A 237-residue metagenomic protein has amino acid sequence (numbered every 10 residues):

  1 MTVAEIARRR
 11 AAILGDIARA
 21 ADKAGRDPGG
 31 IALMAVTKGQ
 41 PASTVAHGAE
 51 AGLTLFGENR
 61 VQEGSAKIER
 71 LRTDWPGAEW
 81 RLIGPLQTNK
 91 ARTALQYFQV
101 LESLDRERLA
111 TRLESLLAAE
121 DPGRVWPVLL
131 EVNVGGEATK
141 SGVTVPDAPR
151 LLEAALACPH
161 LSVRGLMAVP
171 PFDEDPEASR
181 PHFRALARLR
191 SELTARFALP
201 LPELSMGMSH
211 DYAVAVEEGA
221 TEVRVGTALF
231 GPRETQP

Functional and structural regions predicted by a protein language model:
M1-H210, V216-E218, F230-P232: Conserved alpha/beta-domain cores
A220-P237: Gly/Pro- and small hydrophobic-enriched strand-loop and loop-to-helix capping segments that sit at the rims
